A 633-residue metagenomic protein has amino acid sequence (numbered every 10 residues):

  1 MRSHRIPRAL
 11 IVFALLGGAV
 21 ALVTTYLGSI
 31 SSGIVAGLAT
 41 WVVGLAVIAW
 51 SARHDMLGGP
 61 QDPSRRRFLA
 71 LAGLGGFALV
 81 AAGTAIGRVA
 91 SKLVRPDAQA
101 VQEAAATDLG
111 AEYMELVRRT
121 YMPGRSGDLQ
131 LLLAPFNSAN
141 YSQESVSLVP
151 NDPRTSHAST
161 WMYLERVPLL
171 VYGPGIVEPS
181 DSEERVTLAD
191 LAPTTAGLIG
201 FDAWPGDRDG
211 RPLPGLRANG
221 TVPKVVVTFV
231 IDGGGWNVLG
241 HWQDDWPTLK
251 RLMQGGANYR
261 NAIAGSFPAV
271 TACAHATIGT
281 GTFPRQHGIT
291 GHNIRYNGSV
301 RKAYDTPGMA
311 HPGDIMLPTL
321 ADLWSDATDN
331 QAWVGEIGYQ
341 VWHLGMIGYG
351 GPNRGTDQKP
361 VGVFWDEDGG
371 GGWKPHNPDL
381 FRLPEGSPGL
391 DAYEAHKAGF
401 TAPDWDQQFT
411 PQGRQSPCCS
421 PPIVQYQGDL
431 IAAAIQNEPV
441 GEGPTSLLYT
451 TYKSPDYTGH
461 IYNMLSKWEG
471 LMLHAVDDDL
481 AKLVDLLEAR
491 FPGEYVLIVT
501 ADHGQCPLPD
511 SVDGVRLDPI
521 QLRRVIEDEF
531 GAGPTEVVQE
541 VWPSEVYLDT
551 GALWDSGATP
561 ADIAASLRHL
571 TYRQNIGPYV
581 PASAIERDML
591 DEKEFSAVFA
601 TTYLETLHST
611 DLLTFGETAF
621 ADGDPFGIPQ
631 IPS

Functional and structural regions predicted by a protein language model:
R5-M56: Membrane-embedded alpha-helical segments of integral membrane proteins
G37, L45, G308-T410: A contiguous, mid-domain pocket- or channel-lining segment that forms the substrate-recognition surface
L57-G76: N-terminal secretory signal peptides and thylakoid transit peptides that target proteins across membranes
Q99-P179, T187-L188, N297, G313-L323 (+6 more regions): Active-site neighborhoods of enzymes that stabilize oxyanions during catalysis
G110, M114, L131-L132, T195 (+2 more regions): Metal-dependent active-site segment of extracytoplasmic phospho-/sulfohydrolases and closely related
F201, D207-N258: Active-site-proximal N-terminal segment of extracellular/periplasmic enzymes that hydrolyze or transfer
W236-N330, V334, Y339-K359: Active-site nucleophile/metal-coordination loop of metallo-enzymes that catalyze phosphate/sulfate and related
G345-R354, T410-Q415, A434-V476: Active-site His/acidic residue clusters
